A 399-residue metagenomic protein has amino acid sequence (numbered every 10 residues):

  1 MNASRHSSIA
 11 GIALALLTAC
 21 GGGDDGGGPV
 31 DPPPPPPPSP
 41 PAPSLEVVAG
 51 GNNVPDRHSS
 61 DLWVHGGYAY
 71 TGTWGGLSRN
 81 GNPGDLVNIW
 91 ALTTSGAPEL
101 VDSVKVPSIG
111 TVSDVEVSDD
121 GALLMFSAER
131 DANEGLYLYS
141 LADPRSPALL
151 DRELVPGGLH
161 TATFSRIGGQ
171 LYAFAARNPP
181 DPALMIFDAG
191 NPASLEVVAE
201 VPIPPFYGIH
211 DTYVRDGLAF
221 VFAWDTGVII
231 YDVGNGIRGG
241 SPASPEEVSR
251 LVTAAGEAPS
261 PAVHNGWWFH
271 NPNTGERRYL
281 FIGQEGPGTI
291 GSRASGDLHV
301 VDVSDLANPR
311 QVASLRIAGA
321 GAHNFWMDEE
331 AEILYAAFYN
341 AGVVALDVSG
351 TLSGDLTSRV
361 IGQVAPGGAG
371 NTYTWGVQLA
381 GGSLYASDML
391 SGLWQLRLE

Functional and structural regions predicted by a protein language model:
M1-A10: Bacterial N-terminal signal peptides that target proteins for export
L14: Nucleotide/phosphate-binding catalytic cleft detector across ATP-hydrolyzing and phosphate-transferring enzymes
L17-A19: C-terminal motif of bacterial Sec signal peptides marking the signal peptidase cleavage site
G21-V30: Bacterial lipoprotein signal-peptidase II cleavage site
P29-E399: Feature marking well-ordered beta-strand scaffolds used for ligand recognition
